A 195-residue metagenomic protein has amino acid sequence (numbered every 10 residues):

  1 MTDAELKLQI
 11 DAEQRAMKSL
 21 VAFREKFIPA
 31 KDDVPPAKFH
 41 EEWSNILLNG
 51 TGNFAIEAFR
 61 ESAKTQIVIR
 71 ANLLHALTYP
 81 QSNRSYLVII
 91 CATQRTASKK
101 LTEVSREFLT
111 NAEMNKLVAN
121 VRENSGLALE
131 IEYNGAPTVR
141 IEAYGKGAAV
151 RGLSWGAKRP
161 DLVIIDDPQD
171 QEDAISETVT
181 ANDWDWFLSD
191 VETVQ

Functional and structural regions predicted by a protein language model:
M1-N53: Pre-P-loop entry segment of helicase/translocase ATPase cores
P36-H40, Q66, A181-D185: A conditional alpha-helix N-cap/helix-loop micro-motif detector
T51-L73: Walker A/P-loop
N53-A55, Y86-V88, L162: Residue-level preference for the first positions of well-ordered beta-strands
H75-S85, L109: Post-Walker A helix-loop "phosphate-sensing" segment adjacent to the P-loop in P-loop NTPases
I90-A149: Conserved nucleotide-state-sensing and coupling region of NTP-binding domains
L127-D190: Conserved RecA-like ASCE ATPase "motif II neighborhood" in helicase/translocase motors
